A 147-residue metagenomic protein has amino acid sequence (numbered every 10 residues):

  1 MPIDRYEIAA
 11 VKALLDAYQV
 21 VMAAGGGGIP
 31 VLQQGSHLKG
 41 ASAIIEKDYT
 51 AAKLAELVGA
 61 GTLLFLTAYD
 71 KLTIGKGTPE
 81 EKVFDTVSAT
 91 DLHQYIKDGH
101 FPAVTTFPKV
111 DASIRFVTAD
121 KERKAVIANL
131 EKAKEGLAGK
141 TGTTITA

Functional and structural regions predicted by a protein language model:
M1-A147: C-terminal catalytic "cap/lid" subdomain
